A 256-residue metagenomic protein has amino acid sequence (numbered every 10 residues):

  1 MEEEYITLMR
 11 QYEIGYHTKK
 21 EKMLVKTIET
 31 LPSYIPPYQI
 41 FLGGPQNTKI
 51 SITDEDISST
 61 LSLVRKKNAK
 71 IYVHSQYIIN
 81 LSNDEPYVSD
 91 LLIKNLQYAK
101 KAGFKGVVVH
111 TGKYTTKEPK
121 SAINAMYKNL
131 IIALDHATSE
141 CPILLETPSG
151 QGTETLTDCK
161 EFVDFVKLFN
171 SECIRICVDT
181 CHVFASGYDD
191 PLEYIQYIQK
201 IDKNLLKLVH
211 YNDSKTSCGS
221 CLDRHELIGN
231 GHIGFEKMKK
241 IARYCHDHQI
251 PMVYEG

Functional and structural regions predicted by a protein language model:
M1-K94: N-terminal pre-domain/capping segments
R10-Y16, P36-I40, I71-S75, V107-V109 (+4 more regions): Hydrophobic faces of well-ordered beta-strands that scaffold small-molecule active sites in alpha/beta enzyme cores
G15-E21, F41-P45, Q76-N80, G112-Y114 (+4 more regions): Active-site beta-loop-alpha junctions enriched in small/polar residues
K22, E193-I201, N230-H246: A short, acidic, amphipathic alpha-helical segment used as a generic capping/interface helix at domain edges
L24, I57-T60, V88-L92, I123-L130 (+3 more regions): Aromatic/hydrophobic pocket-lining residues that form the small-molecule binding cavity in soluble enzyme cores
I28-I35, I52-Y72, K94-G103, A133-T138 (+3 more regions): Acidic (Asp/Glu)-rich catalytic clusters
R65-K66, L81-R175: Active-site acidic/histidine proton-transfer and metal-coordination neighborhood in alpha/beta enzyme cores
A133-E226: Acidic/histidine-rich catalytic cores of soluble enzymes
